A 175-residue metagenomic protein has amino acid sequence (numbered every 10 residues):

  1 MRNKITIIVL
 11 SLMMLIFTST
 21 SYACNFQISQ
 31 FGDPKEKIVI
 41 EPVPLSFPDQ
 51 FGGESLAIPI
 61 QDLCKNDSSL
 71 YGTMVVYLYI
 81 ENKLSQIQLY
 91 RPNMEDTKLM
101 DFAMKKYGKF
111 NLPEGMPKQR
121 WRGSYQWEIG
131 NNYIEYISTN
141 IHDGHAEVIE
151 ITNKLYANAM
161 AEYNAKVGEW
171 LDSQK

Functional and structural regions predicted by a protein language model:
M1-V9: Bacterial N-terminal signal peptides that target proteins for export
R2, M14-L15, A161: Position-driven detector of the extreme protein N-terminus
I8-F17: Bacterial N-terminal signal peptides
T18-S19, P59: Disulfide-bonded cysteine motifs in exported proteins
Y22-A57, Q86-K175: Non-cytosolic coordination micro-motifs
I40, S46-I80: Compositionally biased P/S/T/G-rich terminal and signal peptide-adjacent segments that lie outside catalytic cores
